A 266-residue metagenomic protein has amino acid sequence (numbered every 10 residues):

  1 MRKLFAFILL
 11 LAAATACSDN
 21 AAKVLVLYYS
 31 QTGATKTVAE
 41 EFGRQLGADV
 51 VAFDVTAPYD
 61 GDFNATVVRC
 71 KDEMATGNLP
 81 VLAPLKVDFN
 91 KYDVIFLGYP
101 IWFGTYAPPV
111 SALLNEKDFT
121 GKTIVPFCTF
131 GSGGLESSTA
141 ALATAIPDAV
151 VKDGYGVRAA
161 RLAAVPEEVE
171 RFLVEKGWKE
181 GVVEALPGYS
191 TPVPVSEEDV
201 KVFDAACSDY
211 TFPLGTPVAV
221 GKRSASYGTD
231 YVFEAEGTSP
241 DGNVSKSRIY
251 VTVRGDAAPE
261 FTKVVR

Functional and structural regions predicted by a protein language model:
L4-A13: Sec-dependent N-terminal signal peptides
D19-L97, G104-Y106, S111, N115 (+5 more regions): N-terminal beta1-alpha1-beta2 submodule of the flavodoxin-like/Rossmannoid cofactor-binding fold
K36, E40, A107, L135-A140 (+1 more regions): Short, surface-exposed alpha-helical segments at coil->helix boundaries
V125-A164: Short, glycine-/small-residue-rich phosphate/pyrophosphate-handling segment
A149, S190-V193, N243-R266: Compact beta-sheet-dominated globular domain cores
G154-Y189: Glycine-rich phosphate/pyrophosphate-binding loop and the adjoining helix
E175-T211: N-terminal trafficking/processing presequences and adjacent post-cleavage segments of proteins routed to secretion
